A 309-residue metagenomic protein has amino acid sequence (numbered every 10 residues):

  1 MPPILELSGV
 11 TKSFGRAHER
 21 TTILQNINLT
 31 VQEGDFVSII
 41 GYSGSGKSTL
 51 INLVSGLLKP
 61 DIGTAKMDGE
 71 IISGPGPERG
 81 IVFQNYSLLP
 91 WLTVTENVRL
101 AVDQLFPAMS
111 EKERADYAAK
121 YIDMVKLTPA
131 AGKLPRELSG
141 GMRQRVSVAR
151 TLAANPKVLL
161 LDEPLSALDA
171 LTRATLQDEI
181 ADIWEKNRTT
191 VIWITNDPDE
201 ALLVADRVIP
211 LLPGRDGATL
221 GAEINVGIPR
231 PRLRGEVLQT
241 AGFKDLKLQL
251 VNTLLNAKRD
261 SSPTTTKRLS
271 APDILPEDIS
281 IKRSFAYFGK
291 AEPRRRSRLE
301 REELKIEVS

Functional and structural regions predicted by a protein language model:
M1-I4, S13-N26: A short, flexible loop at the N-terminus of ABC-type nucleotide-binding domains that lies
I40-Y42: The feature captures the beta-strand-to-loop junction immediately N-terminal to the Walker
S55: Helix-to-loop junction immediately C-terminal to a conserved catalytic motif
G63-P75: Conserved ABC transporter NBD signature motif
L92-A101: Short coil-to-helix segment of the ABC ATPase nucleotide-binding domain corresponding to the Q-loop/switch region
S110-A130, D182: Conserved ABC ATPase "signature" region
L134-L138, M142: Conserved ABC ATPase signature
A153-K157: A short, proline-enriched helix->beta-strand linker immediately N-terminal to the Walker B motif in ABC-type P-loop
